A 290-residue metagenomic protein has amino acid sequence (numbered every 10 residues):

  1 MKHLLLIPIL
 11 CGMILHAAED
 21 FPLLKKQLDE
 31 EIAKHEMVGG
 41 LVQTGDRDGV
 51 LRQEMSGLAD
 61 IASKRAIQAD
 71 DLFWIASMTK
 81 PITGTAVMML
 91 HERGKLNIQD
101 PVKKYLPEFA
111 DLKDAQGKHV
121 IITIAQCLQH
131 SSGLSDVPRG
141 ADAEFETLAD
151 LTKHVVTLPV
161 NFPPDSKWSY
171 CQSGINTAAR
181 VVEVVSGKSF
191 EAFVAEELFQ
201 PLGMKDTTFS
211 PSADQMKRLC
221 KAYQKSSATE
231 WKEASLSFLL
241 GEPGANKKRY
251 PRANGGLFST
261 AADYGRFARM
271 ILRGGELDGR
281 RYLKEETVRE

Functional and structural regions predicted by a protein language model:
L4-M13: Sec-dependent N-terminal signal peptides
F21-F73, K95, E108-L112, A149 (+2 more regions): Short, conserved catalytic-motif segment at the N-terminal edge
K25-L28, D48-G49, L72-V102, I175-E183 (+1 more regions): Active-site SXXK
D60, K113-E290: Short, surface-exposed loop or secondary-structure junction motifs that flank catalytic or metal-binding residues
I98-D114, Q200-L202: Short, glycine/proline-biased beta-turn/loop segments that scaffold the active-site neighborhood
